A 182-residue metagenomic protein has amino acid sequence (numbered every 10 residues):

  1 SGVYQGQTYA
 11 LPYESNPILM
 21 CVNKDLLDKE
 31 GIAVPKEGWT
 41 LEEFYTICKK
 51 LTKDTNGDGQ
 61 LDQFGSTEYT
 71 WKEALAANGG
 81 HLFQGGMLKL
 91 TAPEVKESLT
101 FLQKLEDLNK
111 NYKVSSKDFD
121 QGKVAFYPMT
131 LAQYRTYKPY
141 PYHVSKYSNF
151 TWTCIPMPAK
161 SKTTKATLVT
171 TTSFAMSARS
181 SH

Functional and structural regions predicted by a protein language model:
V3-Y13, I18, E42-L88, V124: Extracytoplasmic/periplasmic solute-binding protein
I18-V22, F174: Short glycine- and hydrophobic/aromatic-rich loop-to-beta-strand nucleating segment in the catalytic cores
D25-K36: Aromatic-glycine-rich donor-binding/catalytic loop that engages nucleotide-sugar donors across glycosyltransferases
W39-E43, N111-Q121: Short helix-initiation/N-cap motifs at beta->coil->alpha
I47-K49, G85-K113, M157: Glycine-centered hinge/linker elements that transmit conformational signals in sensory and ligand-binding systems
D107, V144-H182: Extracytoplasmic/periplasmic substrate-recognition and gating elements
Q121-Q133: Alpha-to-beta junction loops
L131-N149: A ligand-binding cleft/hinge motif common to bilobed small-molecule-binding domains
